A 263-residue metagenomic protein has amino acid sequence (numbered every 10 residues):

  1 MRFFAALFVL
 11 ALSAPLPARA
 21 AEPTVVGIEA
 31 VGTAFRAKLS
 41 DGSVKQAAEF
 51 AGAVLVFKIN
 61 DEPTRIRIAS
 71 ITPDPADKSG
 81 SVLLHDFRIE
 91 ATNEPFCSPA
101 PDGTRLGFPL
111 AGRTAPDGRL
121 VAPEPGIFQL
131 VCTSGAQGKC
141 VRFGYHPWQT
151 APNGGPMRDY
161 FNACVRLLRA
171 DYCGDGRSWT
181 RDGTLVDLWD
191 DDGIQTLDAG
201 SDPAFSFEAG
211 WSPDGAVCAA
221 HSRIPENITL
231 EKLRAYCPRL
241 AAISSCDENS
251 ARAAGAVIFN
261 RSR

Functional and structural regions predicted by a protein language model:
A5-A14: Bacterial N-terminal signal peptides
L7, P23-V26, G255-A256: Residue-level marker of intrinsically disordered, low-complexity segments enriched for small/polar residues
L16-A20: Sec/Tat signal peptide C-region and signal peptidase I cleavage site
A21-R36, S40: Short N-terminal segments immediately surrounding and downstream of signal-peptide cleavage
E29, A51, V56-R263: Long, compositionally biased low-complexity segments
